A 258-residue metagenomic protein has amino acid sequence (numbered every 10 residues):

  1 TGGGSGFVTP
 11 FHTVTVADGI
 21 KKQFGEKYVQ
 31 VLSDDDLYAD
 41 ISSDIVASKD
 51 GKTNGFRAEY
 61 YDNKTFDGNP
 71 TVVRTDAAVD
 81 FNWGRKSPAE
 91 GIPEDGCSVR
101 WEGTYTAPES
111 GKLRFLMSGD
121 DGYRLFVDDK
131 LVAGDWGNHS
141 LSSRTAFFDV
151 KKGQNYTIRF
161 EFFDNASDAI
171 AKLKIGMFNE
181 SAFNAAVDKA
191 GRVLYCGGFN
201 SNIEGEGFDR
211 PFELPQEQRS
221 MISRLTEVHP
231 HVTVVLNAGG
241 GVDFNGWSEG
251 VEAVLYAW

Functional and structural regions predicted by a protein language model:
T1-W258: C-terminal non-catalytic regions of proteins with extracellular/luminal or membrane-system context
